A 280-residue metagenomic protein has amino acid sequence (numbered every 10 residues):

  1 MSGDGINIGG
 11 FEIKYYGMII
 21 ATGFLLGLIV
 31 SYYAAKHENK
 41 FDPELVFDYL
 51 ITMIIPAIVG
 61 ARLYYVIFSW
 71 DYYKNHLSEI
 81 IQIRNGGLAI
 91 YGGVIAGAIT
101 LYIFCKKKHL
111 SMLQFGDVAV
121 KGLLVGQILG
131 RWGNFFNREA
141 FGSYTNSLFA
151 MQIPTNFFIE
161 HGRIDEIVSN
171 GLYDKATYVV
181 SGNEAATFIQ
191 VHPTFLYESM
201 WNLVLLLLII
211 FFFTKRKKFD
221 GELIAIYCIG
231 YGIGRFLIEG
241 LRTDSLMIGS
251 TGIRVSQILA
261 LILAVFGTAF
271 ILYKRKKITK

Functional and structural regions predicted by a protein language model:
M1-K280: A feature for loop-to-transmembrane-helix boundaries and adjacent hydrophobic helices in multi-pass integral membrane
